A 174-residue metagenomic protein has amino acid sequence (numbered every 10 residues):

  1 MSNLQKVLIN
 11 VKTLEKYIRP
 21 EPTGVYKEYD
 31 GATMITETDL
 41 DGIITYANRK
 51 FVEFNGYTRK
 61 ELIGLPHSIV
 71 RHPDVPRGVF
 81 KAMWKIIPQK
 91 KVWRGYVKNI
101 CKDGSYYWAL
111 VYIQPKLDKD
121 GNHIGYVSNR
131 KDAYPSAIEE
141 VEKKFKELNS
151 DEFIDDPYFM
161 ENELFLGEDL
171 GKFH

Functional and structural regions predicted by a protein language model:
Q5-T23: Short, charged amphipathic alpha-helical "coupling" segments at sensory-output junctions in signaling proteins
I9, Q89, K146-I154: Generic surface-pattern signal
E15-K16, G24-E147: Sensory/regulatory domains in signal-transduction proteins
S150-H174: Signal-transducing coiled-coil/dimerization helices and immediately adjacent hinge/linker segments that couple sensory
